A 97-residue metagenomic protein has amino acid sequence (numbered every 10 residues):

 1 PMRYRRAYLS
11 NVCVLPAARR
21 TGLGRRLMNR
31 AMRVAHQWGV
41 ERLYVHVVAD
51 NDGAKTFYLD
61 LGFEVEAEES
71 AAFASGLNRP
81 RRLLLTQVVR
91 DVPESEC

Functional and structural regions predicted by a protein language model:
P1, R20-T21, N29, R33 (+1 more regions): N-terminal secretory/membrane-targeting helices
P1-N11, A72-G76: Conserved acyl-donor/pantetheine-binding loop and adjacent beta-alpha core of acyl/acetyltransferases and related
S10-R19, V48: A short, internal acetyl-CoA/4′-phosphopantetheine-binding micro-motif in the GNAT/acyltransferase core
R20-R33, Q37, T56-D60: Conserved acetyl-CoA-binding loop-helix of GNAT-fold acetyltransferases
E41-Y44, V48-K55, L59-C97: C-terminal "cap" of GNAT-fold acetyltransferases
